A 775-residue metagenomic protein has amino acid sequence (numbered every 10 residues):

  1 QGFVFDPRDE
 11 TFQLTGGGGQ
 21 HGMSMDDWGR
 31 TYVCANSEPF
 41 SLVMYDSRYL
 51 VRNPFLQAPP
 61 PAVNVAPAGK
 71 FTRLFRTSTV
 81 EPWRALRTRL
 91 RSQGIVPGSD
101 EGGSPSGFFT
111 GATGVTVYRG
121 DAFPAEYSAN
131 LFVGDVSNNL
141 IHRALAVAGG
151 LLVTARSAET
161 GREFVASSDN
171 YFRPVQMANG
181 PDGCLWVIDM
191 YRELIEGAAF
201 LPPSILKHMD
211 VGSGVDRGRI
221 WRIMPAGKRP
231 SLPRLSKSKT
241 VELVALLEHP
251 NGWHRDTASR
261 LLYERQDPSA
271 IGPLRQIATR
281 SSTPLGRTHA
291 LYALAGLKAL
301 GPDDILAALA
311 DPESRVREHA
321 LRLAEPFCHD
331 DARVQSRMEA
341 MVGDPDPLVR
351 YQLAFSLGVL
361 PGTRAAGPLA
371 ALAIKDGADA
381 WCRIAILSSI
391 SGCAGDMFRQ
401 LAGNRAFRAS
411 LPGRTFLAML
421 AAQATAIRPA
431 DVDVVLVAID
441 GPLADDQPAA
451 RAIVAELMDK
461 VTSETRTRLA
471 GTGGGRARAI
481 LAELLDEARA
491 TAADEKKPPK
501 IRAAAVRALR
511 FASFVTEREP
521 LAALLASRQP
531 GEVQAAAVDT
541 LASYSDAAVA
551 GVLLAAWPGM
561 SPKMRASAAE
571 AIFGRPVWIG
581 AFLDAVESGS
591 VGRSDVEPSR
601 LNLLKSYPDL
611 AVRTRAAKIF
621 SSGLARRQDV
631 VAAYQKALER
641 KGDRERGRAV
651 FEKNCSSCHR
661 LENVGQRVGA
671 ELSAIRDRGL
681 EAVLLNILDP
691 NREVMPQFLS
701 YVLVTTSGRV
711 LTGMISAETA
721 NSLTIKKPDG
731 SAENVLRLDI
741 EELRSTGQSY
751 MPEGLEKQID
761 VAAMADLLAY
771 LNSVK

Functional and structural regions predicted by a protein language model:
Q1-E242, W253-H254, L261-Y263, N663-V664 (+3 more regions): Beta-propeller domains with acidic blade repeats across secreted/periplasmic ectodomains and cytosolic WD/CNH propellers
D26, G134, G180, T706 (+2 more regions): A short, compositionally biased micro-patch
T113-G114, C184, R219, P273 (+11 more regions): C-type cytochrome heme c attachment motif
R119, L145, M224, L247 (+7 more regions): Sec/Tat-exported extracytoplasmic proteins
I188, D210-D216, I223-V650, I675 (+1 more regions): Long, ordered, helix-rich scaffold segments
R260, T288, I687, L703 (+3 more regions): Gly/Ser/Thr/Pro-enriched helix-cap/hinge segments flanking short amphipathic alpha-helices
A290, Y607-A625, L680, R709-L711 (+3 more regions): C-terminal capping alpha-helices of c-type cytochrome domains
A299, P347, P562, P576 (+9 more regions): Short flexible coil/turn linkers enriched for glycine and charged/polar residues that connect secondary-structure
